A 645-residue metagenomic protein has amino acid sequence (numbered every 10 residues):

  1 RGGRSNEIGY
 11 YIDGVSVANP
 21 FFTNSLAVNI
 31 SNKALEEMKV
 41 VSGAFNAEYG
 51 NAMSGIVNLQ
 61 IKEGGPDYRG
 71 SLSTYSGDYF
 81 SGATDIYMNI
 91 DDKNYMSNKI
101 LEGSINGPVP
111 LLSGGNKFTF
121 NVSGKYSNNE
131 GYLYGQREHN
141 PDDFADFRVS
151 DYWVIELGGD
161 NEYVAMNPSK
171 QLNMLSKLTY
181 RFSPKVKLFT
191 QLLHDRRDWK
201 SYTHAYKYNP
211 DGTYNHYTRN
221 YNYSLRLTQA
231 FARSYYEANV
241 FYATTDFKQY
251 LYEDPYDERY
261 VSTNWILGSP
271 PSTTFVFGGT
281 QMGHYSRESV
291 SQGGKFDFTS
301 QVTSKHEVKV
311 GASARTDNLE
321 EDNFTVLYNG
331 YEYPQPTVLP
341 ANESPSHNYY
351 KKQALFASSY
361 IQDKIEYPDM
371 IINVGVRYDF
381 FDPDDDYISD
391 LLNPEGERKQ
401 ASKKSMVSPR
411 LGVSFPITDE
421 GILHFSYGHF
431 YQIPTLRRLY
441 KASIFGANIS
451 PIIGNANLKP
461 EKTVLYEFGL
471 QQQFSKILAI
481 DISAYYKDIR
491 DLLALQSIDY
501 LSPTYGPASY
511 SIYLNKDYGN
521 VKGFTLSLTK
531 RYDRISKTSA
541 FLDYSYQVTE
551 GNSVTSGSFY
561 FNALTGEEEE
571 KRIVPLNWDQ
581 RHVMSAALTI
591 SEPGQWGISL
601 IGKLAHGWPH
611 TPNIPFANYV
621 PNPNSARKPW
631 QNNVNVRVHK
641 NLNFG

Functional and structural regions predicted by a protein language model:
V15-G43, Y87-N89, K93-M96, G103 (+2 more regions): Short acidic/polar hinge/loop motifs at secondary-structure boundaries that mediate gating or recognition
V17, I30-S71, L112-S113: A beta-strand signature from Gram-negative outer-membrane beta-barrel systems, especially the internal plug domain
L72-D78, V122-N128, T190-H194, A238-T244 (+7 more regions): Transmembrane beta-barrel strands of outer-membrane/channel proteins
Y95-D198, T218-R233, P409: Transmembrane beta-barrel wall of Gram-negative outer-membrane proteins
N106-L112, H216, F425, K571-G645: Conserved C-terminal beta-signal and adjacent last beta-strands/turns of outer-membrane beta-barrel proteins
N161-A165, Q281, Y285, V290 (+3 more regions): Signature of Gram-negative outer-membrane beta-barrel scaffolds
E237-F241, T245-L251, P416, I422-G428 (+5 more regions): Membrane-embedded beta-barrel scaffold of Gram-negative outer-membrane proteins
Y485-D488, Y500-L501, Y505-P612: Gram-negative outer-membrane beta-barrel transporters
